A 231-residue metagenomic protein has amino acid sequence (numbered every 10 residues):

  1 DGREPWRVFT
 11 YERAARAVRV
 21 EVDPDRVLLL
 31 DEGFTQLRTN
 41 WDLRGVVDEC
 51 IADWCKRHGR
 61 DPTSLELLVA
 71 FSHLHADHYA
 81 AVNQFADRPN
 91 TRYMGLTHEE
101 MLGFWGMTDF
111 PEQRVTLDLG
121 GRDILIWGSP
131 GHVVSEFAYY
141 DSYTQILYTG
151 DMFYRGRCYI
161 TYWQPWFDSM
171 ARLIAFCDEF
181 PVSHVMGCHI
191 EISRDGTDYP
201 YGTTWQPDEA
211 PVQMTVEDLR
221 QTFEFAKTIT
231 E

Functional and structural regions predicted by a protein language model:
D1-R57, A138-Y154: Conserved beta-strand hairpin/beta-sheet module of binuclear metal-dependent hydrolase folds, prominently
G2-V8, R114, G121-L125: Short, hydrophobic/aromatic-rich segments at coil-to-beta transitions
W6-E12, L102-T108, G128-P130: Short, solvent-exposed secondary-structure boundary motifs
E12-A14, L74-D77, P130-H132: Short beta->alpha connector loops
V18, E112-T116, E136: Short, acidic/polar N-cap/turn motifs at the starts of alpha helices
V27-L37, W41, D123, G128-P130 (+2 more regions): Metallo-beta-lactamase
T35-L119: Active-site HxH/HxHxD metal-binding segment of metal-dependent hydrolases
F225-E231: C-terminal regulatory/interaction regions
